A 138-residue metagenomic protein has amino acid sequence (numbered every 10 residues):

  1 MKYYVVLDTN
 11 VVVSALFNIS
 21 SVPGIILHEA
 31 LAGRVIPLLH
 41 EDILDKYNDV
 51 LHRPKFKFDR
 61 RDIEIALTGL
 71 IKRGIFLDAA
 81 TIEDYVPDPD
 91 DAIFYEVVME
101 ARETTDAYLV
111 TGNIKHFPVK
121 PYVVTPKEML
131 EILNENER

Functional and structural regions predicted by a protein language model:
K2-Y4: Extreme N-terminal starter segment of soluble prokaryotic enzymes
V6-L7, F17, V22-H52: PIN/NYN-family metal-dependent endoribonuclease catalytic core
E41-L44, D62-V86: Acidic catalytic patch
F56-K57: Membrane interface segments of multi-pass transport proteins and intramembrane proteases
D84-D90, K115: Acidic, metal-coordinating catalytic cores used for nucleic-acid/nucleotide bond scission and strand-transfer chemistry
D88-V110: Acidic, metal-associated active-site segment
E103-R138: Acidic, PIN/NYN-like endoribonuclease modules and their adjacent C-terminal/linker elements
